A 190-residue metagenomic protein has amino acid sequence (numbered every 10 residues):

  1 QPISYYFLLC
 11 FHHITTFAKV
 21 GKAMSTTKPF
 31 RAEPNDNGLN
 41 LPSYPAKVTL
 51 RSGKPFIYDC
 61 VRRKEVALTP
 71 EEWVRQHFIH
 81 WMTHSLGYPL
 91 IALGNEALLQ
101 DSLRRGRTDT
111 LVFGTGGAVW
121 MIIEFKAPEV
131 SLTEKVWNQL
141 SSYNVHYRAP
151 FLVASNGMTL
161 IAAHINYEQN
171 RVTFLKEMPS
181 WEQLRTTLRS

Functional and structural regions predicted by a protein language model:
P2, H13-I14, V20: Short terminal hydrophobic/aromatic SLiMs and anchors at protein ends
S25-F151, M158-S190: A short, conserved, highly charged catalytic patch centered on acidic carboxylates
